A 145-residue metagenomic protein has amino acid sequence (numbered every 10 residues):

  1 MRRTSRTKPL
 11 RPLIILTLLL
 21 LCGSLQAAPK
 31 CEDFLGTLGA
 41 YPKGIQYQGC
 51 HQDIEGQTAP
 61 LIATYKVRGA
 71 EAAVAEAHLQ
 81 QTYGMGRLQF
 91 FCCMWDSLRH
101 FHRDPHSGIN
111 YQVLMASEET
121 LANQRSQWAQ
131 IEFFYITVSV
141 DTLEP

Functional and structural regions predicted by a protein language model:
R2, Q26-P60, K66-P145: An acidic-aromatic pocket/loop used at catalytic or ligand-binding sites
R2-I14: Bacterial N-terminal signal peptides that target proteins for export
L13-L16, G39: Residues embedded in well-ordered secondary-structure elements
C22-S24: N-terminal signal peptide c-region/cleavage motif recognized by signal peptidases
